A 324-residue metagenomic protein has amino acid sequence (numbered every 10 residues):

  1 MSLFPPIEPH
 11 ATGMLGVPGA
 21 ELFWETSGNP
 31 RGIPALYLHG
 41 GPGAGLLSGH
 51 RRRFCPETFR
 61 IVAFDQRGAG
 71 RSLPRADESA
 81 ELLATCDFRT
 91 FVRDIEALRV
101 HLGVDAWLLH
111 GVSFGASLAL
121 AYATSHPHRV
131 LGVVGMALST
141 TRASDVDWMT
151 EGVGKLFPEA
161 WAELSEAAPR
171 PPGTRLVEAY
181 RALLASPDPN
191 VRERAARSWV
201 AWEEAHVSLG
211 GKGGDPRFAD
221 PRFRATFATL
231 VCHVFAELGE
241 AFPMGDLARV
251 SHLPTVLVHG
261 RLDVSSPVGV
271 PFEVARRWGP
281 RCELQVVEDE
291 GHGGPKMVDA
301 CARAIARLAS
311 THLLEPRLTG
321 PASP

Functional and structural regions predicted by a protein language model:
A20-A76, E81: Conserved HGGG/HGGXW glycine-rich cap/lid loop of the alpha/beta-hydrolase fold
R89-W107: Conserved acidic catalytic loop of the alpha/beta-hydrolase fold
D105-D147: Conserved hydrolase catalytic core segment
W148, G152-D246: Alpha/beta-hydrolase
L257-H259: Short beta-strand/loop motif that positions the catalytic acidic residue of the alpha/beta-hydrolase fold
V264-V270: Conserved alpha/beta-hydrolase "acid-adjacent" motif
R276-G293: Catalytic histidine neighborhood in serine/cysteine hydrolases with alpha/beta-hydrolase-type architecture
E290-A302: Catalytic histidine-centered segment of alpha/beta-hydrolase-like enzymes
